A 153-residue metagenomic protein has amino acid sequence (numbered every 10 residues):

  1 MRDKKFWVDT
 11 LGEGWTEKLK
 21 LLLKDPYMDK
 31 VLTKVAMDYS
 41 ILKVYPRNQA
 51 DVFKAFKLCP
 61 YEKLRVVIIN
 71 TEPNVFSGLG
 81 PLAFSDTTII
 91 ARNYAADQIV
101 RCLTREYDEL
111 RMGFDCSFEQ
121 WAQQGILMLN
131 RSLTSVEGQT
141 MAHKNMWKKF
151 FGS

Functional and structural regions predicted by a protein language model:
R2-S153: A polyanion-binding, active-site-adjacent surface
